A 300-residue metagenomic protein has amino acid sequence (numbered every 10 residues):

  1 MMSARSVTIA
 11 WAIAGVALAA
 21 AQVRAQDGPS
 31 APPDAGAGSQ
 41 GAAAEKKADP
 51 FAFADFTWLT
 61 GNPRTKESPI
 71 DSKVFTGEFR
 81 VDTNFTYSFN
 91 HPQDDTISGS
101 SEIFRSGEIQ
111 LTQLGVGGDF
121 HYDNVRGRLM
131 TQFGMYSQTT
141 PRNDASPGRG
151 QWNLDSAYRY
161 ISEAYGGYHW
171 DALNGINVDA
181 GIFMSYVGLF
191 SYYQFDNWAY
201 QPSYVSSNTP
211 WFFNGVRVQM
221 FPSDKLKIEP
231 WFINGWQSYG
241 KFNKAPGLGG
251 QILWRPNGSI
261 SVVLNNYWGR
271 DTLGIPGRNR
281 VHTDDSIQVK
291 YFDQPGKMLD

Functional and structural regions predicted by a protein language model:
M2, W11, G15, A21-D94: N-terminal periplasmic/intermembrane-space "pro-region" immediately following the signal or transit peptide
M2-S3, G274: Aromatic-enriched
F56, N90-F104, Q138-Y165, W170-W254 (+1 more regions): Surface-exposed coil loops of outer-membrane beta-barrel proteins
I70-S72, H121-V125, D171-N174, S185 (+3 more regions): Outer-membrane beta-barrel channels and translocator barrels
V74-E78, I97, S101-S137: Glycine- and aromatic-enriched membrane insertion/assembly motifs of diderm outer-membrane and organelle channel
F75, T83, L111-V116, R159-G166 (+5 more regions): Hydrophobic, lipid-facing positions within transmembrane beta-strands of outer-membrane proteins
F75-T83, G127-L129, I176-A180, I228-P230 (+2 more regions): Transmembrane beta-strands of outer-membrane beta-barrel proteins
K225-K227, L253-D300: Detector for outer-membrane/organellar transmembrane beta-barrel domains, recognizing the amphipathic beta-strand
